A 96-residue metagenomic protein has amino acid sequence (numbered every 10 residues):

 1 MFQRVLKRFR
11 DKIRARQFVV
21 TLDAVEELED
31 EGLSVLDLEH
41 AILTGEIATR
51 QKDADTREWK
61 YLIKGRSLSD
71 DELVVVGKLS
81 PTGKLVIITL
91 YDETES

Functional and structural regions predicted by a protein language model:
M1-S96: Ribonuclease/tRNase effector modules and their secretory precursors
